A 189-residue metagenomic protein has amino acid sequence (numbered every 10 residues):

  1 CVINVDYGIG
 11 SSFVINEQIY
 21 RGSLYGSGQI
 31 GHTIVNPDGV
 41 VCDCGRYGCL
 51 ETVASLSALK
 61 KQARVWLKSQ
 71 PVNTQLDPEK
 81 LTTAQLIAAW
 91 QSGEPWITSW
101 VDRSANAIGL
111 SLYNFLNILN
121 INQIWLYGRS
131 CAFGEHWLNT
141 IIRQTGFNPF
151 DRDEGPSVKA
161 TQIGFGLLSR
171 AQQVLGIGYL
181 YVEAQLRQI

Functional and structural regions predicted by a protein language model:
C1-A88: Glycine/GP-enriched mid-protein hinge/lid loop-to-helix segment characteristic of carbohydrate kinases
L50-I189: ATP-binding/phosphotransfer module of carbohydrate and carboxylate kinases, centering on a glycine-rich
